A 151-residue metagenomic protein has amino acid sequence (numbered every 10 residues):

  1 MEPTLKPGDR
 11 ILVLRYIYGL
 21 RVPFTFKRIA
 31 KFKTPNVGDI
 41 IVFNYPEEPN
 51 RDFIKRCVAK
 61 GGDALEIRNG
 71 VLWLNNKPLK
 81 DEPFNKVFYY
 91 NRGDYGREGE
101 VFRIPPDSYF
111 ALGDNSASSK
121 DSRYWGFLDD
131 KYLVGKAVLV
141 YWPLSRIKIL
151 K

Functional and structural regions predicted by a protein language model:
E2-K151: Soluble "head" domains of membrane/secretory-pathway proteins
